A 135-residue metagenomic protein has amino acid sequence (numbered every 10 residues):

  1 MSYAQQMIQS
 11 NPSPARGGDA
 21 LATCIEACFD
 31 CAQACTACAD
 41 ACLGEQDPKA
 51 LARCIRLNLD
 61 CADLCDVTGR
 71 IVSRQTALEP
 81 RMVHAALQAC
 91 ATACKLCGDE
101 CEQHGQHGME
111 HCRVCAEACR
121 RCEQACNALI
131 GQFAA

Functional and structural regions predicted by a protein language model:
M1-A135: Amphipathic alpha-helical hairpins
